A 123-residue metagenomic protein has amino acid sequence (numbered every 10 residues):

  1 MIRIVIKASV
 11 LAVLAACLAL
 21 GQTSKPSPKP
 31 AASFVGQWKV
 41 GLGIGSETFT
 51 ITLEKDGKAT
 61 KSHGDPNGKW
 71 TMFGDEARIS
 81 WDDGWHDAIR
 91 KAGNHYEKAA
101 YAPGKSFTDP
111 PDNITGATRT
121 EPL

Functional and structural regions predicted by a protein language model:
M1-V10: Bacterial N-terminal signal peptides that target proteins for export
A12-G21: Hydrophobic h-region of N-terminal signal peptides that target proteins for export in Gram-negative bacteria
T23-P26, G74, A102-L123: Edge beta-strand at a domain terminus
S24-K39, T50-D56: N-terminal helix-cap/turn-to-beta initiation motif at the start of protein domains
G36, E97-K98: Conserved glycine-centered beta-strand/turn positions repeated across beta-sheet architectures
V40-D87, Y101: N-terminal glycine/threonine-rich, aromatic-flanked beta-hairpin/loop signature
A88-H95: Extended Gly/Ser/Thr-rich low-complexity repeat segments, especially those forming or decorating extracellular
